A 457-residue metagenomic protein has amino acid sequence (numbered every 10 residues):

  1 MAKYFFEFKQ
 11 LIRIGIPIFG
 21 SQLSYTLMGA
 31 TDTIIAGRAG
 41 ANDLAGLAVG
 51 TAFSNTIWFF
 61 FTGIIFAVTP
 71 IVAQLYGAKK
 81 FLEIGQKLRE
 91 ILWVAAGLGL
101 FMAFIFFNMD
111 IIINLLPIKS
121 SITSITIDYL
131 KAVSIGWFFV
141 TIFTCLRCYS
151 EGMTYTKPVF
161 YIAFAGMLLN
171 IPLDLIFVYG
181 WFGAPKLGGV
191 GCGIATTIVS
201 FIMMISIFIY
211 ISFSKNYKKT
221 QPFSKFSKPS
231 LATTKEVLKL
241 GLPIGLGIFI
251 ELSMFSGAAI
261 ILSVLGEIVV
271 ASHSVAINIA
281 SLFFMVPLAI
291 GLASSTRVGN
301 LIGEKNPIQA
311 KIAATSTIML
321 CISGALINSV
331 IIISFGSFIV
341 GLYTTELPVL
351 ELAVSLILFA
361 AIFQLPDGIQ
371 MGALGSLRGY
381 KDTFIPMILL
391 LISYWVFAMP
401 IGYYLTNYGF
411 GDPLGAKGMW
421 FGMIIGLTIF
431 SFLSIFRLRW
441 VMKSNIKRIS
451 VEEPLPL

Functional and structural regions predicted by a protein language model:
M1-G15, V72-F138, A184-L242, V298-F363 (+1 more regions): Short alpha-helical transmembrane segments in multi-pass integral membrane proteins
K3-I34, R38-A39, N55-A67, I71 (+6 more regions): N-terminal transmembrane alpha-helices
R13-D32, A132, G136, G166 (+5 more regions): Transmembrane helical elements of multi-pass membrane transporters/channels
I18, Q22, T33-I34, T51 (+16 more regions): Transmembrane alpha-helix boundary and packing residues in multipass membrane permease domains and related
L27-A45, I113-S120, I176-L187, F249-A276 (+4 more regions): Helix-terminus/linker motif at the lipid-water interface of multi-pass membrane proteins
L44-A103, F107, V140-T154, P158-V159 (+2 more regions): Small-residue-rich hydrophobic transmembrane alpha-helices
I65, V133-E151, V159-M167, C192-F208 (+5 more regions): Short runs within selected transmembrane alpha-helices of multi-pass transporters and secretion channels
